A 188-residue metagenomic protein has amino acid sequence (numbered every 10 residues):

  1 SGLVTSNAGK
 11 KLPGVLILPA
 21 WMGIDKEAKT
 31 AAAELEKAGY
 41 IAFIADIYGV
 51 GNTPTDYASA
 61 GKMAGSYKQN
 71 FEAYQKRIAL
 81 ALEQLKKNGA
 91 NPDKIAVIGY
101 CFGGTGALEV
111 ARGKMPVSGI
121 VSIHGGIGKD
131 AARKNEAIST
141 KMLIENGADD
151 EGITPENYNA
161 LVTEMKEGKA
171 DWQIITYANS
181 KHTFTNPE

Functional and structural regions predicted by a protein language model:
S1-A90, T185-E188: Serine-hydrolase catalytic machinery in alpha/beta-hydrolase-like enzymes
A31, T154-E164: Short alpha-helix in the alpha/beta-hydrolase fold that links the catalytic acid
Y40, I47, G125, Y177-N179: Active-site loop/turn elements of alpha/beta-hydrolase fold enzymes, especially the short glycine-/histidine-rich
A79-S139: Primarily recognizes the serine-hydrolase "nucleophile elbow" in alpha/beta-hydrolase and SGNH/GDSL folds
A137-M142, G168-D171: Short, proline-enriched alpha-helix->beta-strand connector loops that line the catalytic pocket of alpha/beta-hydrolase
I144-N146, Y177: Short beta-strand/loop motif that positions the catalytic acidic residue of the alpha/beta-hydrolase fold
D149-I153, H182: Acidic catalytic loop of the alpha/beta-hydrolase fold
K166-E188: C-terminal catalytic histidine-bearing segment of alpha/beta-hydrolase fold enzymes
